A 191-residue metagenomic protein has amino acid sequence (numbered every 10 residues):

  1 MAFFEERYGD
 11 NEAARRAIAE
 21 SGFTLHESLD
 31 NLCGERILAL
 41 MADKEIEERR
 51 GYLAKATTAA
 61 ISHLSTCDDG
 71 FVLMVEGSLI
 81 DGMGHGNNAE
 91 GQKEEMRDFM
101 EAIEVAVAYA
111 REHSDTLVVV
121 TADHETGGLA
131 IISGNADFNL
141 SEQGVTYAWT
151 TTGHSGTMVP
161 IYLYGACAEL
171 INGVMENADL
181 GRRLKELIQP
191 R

Functional and structural regions predicted by a protein language model:
M1-R191: A post-motif C-terminal structural segment
